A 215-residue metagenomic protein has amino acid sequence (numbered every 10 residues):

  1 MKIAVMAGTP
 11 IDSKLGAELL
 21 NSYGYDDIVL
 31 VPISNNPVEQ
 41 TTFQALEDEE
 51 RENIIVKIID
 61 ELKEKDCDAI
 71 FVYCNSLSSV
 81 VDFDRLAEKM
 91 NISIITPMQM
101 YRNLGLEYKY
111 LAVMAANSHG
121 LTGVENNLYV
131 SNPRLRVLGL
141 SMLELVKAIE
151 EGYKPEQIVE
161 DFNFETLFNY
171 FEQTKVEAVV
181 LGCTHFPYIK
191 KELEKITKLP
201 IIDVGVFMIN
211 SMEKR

Functional and structural regions predicted by a protein language model:
M1-R215: Non-catalytic structural scaffold of enzyme domains
